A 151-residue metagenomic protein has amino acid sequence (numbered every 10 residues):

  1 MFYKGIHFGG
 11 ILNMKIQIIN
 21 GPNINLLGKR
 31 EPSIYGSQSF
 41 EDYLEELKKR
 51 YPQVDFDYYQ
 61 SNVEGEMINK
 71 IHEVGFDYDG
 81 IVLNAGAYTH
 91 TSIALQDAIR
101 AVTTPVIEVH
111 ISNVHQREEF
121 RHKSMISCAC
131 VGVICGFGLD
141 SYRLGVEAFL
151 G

Functional and structural regions predicted by a protein language model:
M1-N13: Short, Lys/Arg-enriched N-terminal segments with co-localized hydrophobic residues within the first ~10-30 amino acids
P22-I24, G86-T89, S112-V114: Short glycine-rich anion-binding loops that position phosphate/pyrophosphate groups of nucleotides and phosphorylated
L27-E41: Glycine- and acidic-residue-enriched helix-capping/strand-helix junction motifs
D57-G65: Short beta->alpha junction loops
D57-Y58, I107, Q116-G151: Short, glycine-/small-residue-rich phosphate/pyrophosphate-handling segment
E66-K70: Short acidic active-site motifs
V74-I81: Short acidic/histidine-rich motifs immediately flanking catalytic phosphotransfer sites in two-component signaling
S92-A101: Short Gly/Thr/Asp-enriched flexible loops that form oxyanion-binding sites at enzyme active sites
